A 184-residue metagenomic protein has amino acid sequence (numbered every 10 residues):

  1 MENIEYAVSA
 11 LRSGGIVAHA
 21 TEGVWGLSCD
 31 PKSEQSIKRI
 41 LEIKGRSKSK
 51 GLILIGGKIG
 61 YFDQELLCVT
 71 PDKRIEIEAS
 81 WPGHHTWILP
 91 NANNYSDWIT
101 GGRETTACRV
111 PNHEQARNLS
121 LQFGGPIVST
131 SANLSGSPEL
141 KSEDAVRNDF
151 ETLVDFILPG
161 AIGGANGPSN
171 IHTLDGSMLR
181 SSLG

Functional and structural regions predicted by a protein language model:
M1-G184: Active-site-adjacent structural elements in enzyme catalytic cores
